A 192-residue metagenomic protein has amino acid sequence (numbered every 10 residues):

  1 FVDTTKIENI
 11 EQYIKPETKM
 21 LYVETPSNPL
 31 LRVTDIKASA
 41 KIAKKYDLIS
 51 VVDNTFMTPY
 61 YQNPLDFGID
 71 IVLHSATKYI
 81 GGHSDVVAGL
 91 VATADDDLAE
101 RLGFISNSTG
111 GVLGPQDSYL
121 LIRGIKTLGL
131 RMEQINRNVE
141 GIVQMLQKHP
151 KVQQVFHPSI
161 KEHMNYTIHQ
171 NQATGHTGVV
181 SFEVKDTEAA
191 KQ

Functional and structural regions predicted by a protein language model:
F1-K151, F156: Conserved PLP-enzyme active-site core in the AAT-like
E140-Q192: Conserved small-domain helix->loop->beta segment predominantly found in fold-type I
